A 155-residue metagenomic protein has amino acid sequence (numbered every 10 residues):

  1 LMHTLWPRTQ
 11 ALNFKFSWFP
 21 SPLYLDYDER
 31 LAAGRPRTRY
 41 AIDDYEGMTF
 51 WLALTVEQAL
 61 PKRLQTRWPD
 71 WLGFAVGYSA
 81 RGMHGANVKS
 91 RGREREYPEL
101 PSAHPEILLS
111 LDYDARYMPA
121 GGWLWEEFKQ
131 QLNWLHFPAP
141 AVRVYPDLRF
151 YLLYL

Functional and structural regions predicted by a protein language model:
L1-L155: Hydrophobic alpha-helical membrane segments
